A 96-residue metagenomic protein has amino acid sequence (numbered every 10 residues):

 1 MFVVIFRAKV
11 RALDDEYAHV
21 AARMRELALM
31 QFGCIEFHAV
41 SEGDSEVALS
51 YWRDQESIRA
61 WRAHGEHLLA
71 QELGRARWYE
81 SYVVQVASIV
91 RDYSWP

Functional and structural regions predicted by a protein language model:
M1-V47, Q55-A63, Y79-P96: Short S/T/G/P-rich N-terminal loop/turn motif that feeds into the first structured element of a domain
L27, A70-L73: Residues that form generic nucleotide/phosphate-binding pockets
Y51: Sensory beta-strand/linker motifs that couple input domains to effectors
E72-G74, W78-E80: Short arginine-rich
